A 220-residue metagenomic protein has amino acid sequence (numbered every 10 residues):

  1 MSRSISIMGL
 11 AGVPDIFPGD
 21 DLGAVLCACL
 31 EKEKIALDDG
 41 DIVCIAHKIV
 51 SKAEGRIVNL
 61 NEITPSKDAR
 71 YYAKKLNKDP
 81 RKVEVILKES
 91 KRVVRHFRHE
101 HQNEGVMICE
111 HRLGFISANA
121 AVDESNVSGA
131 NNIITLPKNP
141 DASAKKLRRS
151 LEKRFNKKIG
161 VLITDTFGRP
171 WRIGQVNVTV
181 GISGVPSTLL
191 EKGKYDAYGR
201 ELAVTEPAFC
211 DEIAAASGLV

Functional and structural regions predicted by a protein language model:
M1-V220: N-terminal and secondary-structure boundary signal
